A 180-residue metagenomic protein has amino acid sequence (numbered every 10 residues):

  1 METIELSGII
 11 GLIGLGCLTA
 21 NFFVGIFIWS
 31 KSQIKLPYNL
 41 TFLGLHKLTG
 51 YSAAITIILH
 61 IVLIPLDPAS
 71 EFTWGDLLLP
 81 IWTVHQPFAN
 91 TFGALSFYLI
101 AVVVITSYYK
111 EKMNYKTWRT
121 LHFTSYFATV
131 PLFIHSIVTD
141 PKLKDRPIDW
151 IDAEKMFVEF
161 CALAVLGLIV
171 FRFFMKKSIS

Functional and structural regions predicted by a protein language model:
M1-S180: Membrane-embedded alpha-helical bundles that constitute the cytochrome b-like, heme-associated redox core of multi-pass
